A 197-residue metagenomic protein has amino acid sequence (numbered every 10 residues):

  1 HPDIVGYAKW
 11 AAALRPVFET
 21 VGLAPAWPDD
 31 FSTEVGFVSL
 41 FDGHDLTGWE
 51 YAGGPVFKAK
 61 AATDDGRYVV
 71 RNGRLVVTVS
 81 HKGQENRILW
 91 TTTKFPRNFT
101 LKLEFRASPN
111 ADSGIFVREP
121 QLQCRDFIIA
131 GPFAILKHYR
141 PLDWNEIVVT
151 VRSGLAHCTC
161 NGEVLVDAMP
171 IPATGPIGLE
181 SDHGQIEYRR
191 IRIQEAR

Functional and structural regions predicted by a protein language model:
H1-W27: Histidine-centered active-site loop/cap adjacent to the catalytic His in serine esterases/O-acetyl transfer systems
P28-R197: Carbohydrate-interacting regions of secretory-pathway proteins
